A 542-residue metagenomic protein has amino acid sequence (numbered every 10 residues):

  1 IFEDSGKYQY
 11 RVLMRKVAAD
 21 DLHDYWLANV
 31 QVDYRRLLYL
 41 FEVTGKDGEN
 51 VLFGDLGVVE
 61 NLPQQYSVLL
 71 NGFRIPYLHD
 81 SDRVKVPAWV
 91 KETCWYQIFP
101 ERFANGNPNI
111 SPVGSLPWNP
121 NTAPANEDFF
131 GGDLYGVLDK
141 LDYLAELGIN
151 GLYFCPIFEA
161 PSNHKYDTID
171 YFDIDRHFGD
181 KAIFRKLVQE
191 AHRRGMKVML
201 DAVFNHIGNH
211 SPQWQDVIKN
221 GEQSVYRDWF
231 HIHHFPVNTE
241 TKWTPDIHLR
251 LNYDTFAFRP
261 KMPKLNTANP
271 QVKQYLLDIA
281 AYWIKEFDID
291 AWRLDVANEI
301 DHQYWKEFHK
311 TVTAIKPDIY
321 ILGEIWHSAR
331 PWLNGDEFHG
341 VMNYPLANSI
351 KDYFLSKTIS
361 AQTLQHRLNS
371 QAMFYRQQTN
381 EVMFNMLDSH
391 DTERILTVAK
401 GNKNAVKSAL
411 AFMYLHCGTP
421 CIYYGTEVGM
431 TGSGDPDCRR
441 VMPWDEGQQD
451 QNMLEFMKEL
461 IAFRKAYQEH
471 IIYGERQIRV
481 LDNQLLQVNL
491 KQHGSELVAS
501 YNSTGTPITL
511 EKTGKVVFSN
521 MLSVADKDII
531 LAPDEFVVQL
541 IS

Functional and structural regions predicted by a protein language model:
I1-R35, E42-N61: Aromatic-rich carbohydrate-binding modules that target alpha-glucans
C94-Y96, L152-F154, V198-L200, W292 (+4 more regions): Hydrophobic faces of well-ordered beta-strands that scaffold small-molecule active sites in alpha/beta enzyme cores
I98, L144, F154, Y171 (+9 more regions): Conserved, mostly hydrophobic/aromatic
F99-N150, I157-A281, E286, F308 (+2 more regions): Substrate-binding/active-site clefts of carbohydrate-active enzymes
E101, V113, L333-G340, E381-D388 (+2 more regions): Aromatic/acidic polysaccharide-binding cleft in carbohydrate-active enzymes
V188-M196, H206, S211-G221, A281 (+6 more regions): Active-site-proximal helices and loops of the catalytic beta/alpha 8
A462, Q477-K512: Carbohydrate-binding surface patches
D526-S542: C-terminal beta-strand-rich structural cap/linker in extracellular carbohydrate-active enzymes
